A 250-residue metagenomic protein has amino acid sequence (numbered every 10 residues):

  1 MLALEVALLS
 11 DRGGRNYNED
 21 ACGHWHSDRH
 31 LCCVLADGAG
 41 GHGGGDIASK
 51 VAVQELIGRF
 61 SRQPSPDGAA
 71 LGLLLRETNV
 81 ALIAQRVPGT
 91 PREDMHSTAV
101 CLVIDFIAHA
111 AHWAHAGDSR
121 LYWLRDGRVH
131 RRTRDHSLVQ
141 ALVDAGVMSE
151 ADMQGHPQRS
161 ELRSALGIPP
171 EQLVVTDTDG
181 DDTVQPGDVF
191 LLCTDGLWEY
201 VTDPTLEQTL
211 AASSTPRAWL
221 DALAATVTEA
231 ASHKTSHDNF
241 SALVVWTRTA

Functional and structural regions predicted by a protein language model:
M1-A250: PP2C/PPM-type serine/threonine phosphatase catalytic domain
